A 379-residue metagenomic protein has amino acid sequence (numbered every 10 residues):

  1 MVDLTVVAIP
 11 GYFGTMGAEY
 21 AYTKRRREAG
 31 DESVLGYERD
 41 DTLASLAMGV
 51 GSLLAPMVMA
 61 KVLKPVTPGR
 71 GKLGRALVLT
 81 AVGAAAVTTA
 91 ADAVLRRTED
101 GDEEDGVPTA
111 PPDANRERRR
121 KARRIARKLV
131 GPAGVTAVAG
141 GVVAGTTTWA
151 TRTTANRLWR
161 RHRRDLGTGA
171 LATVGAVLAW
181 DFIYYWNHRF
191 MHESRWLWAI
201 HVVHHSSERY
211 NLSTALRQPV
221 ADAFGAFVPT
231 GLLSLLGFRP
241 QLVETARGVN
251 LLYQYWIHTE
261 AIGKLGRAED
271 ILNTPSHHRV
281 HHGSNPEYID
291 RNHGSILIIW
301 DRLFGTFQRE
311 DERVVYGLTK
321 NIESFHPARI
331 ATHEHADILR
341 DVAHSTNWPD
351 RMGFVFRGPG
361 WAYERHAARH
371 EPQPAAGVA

Functional and structural regions predicted by a protein language model:
T5-I9, L46, V78, A170-G175 (+1 more regions): Hydrophobic alpha-helical transmembrane segments
P10-R25, P56, A60: Alpha-helical transmembrane segments of multi-pass membrane proteins
F13-G17, L54, L79-D92, V135-T148: Hydrophobic core of alpha-helical transmembrane segments in multi-pass integral membrane proteins
G17-L43: Membrane-interface helix-loop junction between the first two transmembrane segments
Y37-P56, G69-L79, R119-A139: Alpha-helical transmembrane segments in multi-pass membrane proteins
P56, V87-T88, D92-D100, E104 (+2 more regions): Membrane-embedded catalytic scaffold of the fatty acid hydroxylase/desaturase
M57-P68, V135-T168: Long, highly hydrophobic alpha-helical transmembrane signal-anchor segments
R313-A379: Cytosolic-facing loops and C-terminal tails of multi-pass membrane proteins
